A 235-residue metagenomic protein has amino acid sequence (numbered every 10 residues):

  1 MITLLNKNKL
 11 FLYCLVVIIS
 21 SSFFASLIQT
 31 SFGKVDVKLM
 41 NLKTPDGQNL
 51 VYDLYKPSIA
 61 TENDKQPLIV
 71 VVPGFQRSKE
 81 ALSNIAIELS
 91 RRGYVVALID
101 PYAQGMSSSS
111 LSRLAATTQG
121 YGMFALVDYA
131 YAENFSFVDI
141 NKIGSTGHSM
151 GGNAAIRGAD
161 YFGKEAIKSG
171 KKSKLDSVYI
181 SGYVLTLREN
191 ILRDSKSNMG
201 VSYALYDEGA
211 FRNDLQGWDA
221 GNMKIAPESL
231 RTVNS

Functional and structural regions predicted by a protein language model:
M1-V17: N-terminal Sec-pathway targeting helices
A25-D64: N-terminal cap/lid segment of alpha/beta-hydrolase-fold proteins
T61-K65, G74-S107, G209-F211: Short substrate-entry loop that stabilizes the transition state in hydrolases
V71-F75, S149, A204: Glycine-rich His-Gly loop
A81, R113-F137, R157: Alpha/beta-hydrolase active-site loop
G147-G151, A155: Gly/Ala-rich beta-loop-alpha elbow adjacent to hydrolase catalytic centers
G158-L175: Conserved hydrolase catalytic core segment
G170-N234: The feature captures the conserved acid-bearing segment of alpha/beta-hydrolase catalytic domains
